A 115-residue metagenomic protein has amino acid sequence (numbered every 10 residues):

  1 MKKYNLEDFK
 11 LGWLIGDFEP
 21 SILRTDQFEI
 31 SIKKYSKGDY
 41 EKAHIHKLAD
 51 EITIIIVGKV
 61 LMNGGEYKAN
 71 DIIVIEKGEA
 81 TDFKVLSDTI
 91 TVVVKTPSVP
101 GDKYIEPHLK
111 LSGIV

Functional and structural regions predicted by a protein language model:
M1-Q27, I32, H108-V115: A short, N-terminal "cap"/entry segment at the start of jelly-roll beta-barrel domains of the cupin/DSBH fold
S21-R24, E41-K47, N63-G65, K84-V85: Short histidine-centered beta-strand/loop micro-motifs that create catalytic or ligand/metal-coordination sites
D26-H46, K77: Conserved short histidine dyad/triad with adjacent acidic residue
F28, L48, E79, S87-T89 (+1 more regions): A generic "binding-loop/recognition-motif" signal
S31-K33, T53, V92: Conserved hydrophobic/aromatic positions in well-ordered beta-strands
H46-D71, I105-E106: A short beta-strand-loop-beta hairpin characteristic of the jelly-roll/cupin
N63-D82, T91: Short acidic-glycine-tyrosine-enriched beta hairpin
S87-H108: A short hydrophobic beta-strand segment most commonly corresponding to one strand of the jelly-roll/cupin
